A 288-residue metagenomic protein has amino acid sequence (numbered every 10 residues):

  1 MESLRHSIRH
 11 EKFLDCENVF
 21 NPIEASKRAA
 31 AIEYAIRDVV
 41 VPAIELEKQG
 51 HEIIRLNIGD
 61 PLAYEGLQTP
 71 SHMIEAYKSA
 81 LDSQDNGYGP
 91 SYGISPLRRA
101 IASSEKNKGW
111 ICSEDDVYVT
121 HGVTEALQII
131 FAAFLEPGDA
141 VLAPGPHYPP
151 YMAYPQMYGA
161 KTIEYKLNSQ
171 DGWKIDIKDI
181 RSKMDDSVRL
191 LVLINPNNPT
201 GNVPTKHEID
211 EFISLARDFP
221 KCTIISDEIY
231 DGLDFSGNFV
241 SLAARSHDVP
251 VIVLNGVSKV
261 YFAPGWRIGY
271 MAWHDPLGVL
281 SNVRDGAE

Functional and structural regions predicted by a protein language model:
L4, I8-R9, L14-C16, A100 (+1 more regions): Conserved core segment of the aminotransferase class I/II
F13-G122, I129: N-terminal small-domain helix-loop-helix segment of the aminotransferase-like
C112-V117, P137-A140, S187, V249-V251: Short acidic capping loops at alpha-helix termini that bridge into adjacent secondary structure
A133-P155: Conserved PLP-anchoring active-site segment centered on the Schiff-base-forming lysine
D139, A160, D218-T223, V249: A short helix->loop->beta-strand "cap" motif at the edges of active sites that frequently abuts
Q156-I163: A short helix-loop-beta submotif of the ANL/AMP-binding
N168-G237: Active-site phosphate-binding strand-loop segment of PLP-dependent enzymes
